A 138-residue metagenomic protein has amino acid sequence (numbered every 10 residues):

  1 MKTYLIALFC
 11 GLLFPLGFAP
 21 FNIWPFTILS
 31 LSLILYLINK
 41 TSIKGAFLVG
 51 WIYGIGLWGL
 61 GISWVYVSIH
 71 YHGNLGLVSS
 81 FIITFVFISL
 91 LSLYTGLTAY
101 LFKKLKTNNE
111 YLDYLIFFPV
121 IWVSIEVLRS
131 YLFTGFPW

Functional and structural regions predicted by a protein language model:
M1-W138: Membrane-embedded alpha-helical bundles of multi-pass enzymes that act on lipidic or dolichyl-linked glycan substrates
